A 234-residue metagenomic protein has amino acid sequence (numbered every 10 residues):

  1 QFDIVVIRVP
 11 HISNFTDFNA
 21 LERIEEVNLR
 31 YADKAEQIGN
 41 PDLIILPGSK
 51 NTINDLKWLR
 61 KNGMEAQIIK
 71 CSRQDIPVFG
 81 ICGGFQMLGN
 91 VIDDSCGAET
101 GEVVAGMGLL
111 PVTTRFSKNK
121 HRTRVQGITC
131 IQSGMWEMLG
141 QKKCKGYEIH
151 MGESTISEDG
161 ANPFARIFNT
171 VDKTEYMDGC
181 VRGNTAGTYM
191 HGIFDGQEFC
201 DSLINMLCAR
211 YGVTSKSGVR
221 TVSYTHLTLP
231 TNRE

Functional and structural regions predicted by a protein language model:
Q1: Internal gly/pro-rich beta-alpha loop/helix module that stabilizes soluble enzyme cofactors or their anionic handles
I7-H11, P47, M190: Structural motif
I12-V78: Phosphate-binding active sites in nucleotide-utilizing proteins
S49-M135, G140-K145: Cysteine-nucleophile active-site neighborhood
Q132-G183: Catalytic beta-strand/loop cores that center a nucleophilic Ser/Cys/Thr and support acyl-enzyme chemistry
T174-C208: A glycine-centered loop/beta-turn motif at secondary-structure junctions
T225-T231: Conserved small/polar residues in nucleotide/adenosyl-binding loops
